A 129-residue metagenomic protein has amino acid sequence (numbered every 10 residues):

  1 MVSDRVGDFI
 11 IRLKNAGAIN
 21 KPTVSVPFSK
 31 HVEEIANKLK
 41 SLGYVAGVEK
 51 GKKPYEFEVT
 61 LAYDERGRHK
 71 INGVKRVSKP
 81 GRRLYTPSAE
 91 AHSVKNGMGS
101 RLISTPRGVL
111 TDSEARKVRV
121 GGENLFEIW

Functional and structural regions predicted by a protein language model:
M1-W129: Core subunits and conserved enzymes of cellular information-processing and envelope-translocation systems across
